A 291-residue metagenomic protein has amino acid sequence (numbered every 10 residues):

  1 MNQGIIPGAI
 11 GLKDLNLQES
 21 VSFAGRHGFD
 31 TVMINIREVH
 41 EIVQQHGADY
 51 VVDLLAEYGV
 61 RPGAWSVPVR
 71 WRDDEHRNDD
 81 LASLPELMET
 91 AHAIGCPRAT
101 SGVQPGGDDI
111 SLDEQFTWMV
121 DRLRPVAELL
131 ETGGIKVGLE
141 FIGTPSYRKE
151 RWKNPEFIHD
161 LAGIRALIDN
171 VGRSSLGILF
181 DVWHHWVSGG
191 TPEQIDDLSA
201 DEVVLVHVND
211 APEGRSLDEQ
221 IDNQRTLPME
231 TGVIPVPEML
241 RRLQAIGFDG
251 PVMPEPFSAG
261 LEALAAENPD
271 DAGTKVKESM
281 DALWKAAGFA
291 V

Functional and structural regions predicted by a protein language model:
M1-G28, A56-G59, E89-T90, G95-C96 (+3 more regions): Histidine-acidic metal/acid-base catalytic patches
A9-G11, I36-E38, P68-W71, V103-G107 (+4 more regions): Active-site-proximal loop/turn and secondary-structure-junction residues that shape catalytic pockets, frequently
D30, I34-K136, F248-D249, A259: Structural motif corresponding to the early beta-alpha repeats
P62-A64, G143, E219: Short, basic/glycine-rich phosphate-binding loops at helix/coil junctions that contact nucleotide phosphates
W65, S101, L139-E140, V206-V208 (+1 more regions): Short glycine/serine/threonine-enriched helix-capping/active-site loop that flanks the nucleotide-sugar donor pocket
W65, W71, W118, W152 (+2 more regions): A residue-identity detector for tryptophan
R72, Q104-F116, T144-E156, T226-L227: Surface-exposed cleft-lining segments at the edges of enzyme active sites
G133, V137-L139, S174-I178: Short, structured loop/turn "capping" segments at alpha-beta junctions
